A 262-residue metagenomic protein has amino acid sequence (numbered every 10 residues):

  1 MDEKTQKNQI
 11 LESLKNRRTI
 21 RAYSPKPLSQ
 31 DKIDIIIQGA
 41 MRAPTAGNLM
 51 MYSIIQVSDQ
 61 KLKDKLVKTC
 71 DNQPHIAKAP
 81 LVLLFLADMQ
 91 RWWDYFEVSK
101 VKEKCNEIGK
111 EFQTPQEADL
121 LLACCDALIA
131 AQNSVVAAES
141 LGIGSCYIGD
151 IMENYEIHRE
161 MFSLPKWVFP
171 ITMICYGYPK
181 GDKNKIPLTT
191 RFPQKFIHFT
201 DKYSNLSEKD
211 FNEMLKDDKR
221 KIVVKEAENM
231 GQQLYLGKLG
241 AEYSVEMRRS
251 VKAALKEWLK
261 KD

Functional and structural regions predicted by a protein language model:
M1-D262: Acidic, surface-exposed loops and disordered segments
